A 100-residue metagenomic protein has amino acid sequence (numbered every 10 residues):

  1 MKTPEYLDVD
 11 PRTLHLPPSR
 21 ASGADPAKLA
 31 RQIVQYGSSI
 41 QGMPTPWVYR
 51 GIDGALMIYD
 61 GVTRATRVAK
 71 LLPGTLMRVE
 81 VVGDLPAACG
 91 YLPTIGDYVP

Functional and structural regions predicted by a protein language model:
K2-Y59, T63, A69-K70, L76: Short alpha-helix boundary/capping and kink motifs at helix termini
V68-L71, G90-Y91: A short, polar/proline- and glycine-enriched secondary-structure boundary/capping micro-motif
V79, G83-P100: Amphipathic, charge-rich alpha-helical segments that serve as recognition/docking helices
